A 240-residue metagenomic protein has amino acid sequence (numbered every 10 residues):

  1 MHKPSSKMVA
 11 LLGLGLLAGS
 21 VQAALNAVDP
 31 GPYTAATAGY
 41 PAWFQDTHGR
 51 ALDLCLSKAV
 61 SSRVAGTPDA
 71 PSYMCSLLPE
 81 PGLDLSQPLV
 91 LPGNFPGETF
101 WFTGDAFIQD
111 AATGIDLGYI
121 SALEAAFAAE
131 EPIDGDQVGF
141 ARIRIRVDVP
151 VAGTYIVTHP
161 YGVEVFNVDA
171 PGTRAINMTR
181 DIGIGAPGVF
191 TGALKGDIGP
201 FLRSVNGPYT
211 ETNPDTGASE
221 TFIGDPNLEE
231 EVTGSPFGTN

Functional and structural regions predicted by a protein language model:
M1-A23: Gram-negative bacterial Sec-dependent N-terminal signal peptides
A23-N240: Extracytoplasmic low-complexity repetitive segments enriched in small/polar residues
